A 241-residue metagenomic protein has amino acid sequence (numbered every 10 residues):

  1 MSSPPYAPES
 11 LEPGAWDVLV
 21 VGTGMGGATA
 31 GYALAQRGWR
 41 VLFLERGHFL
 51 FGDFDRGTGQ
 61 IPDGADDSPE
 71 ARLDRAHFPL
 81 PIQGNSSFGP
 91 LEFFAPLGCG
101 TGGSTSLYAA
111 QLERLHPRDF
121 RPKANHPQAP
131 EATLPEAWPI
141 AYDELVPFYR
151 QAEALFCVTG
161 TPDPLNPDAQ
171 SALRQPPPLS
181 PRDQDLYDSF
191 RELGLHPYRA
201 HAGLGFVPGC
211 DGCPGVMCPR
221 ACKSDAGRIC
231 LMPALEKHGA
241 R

Functional and structural regions predicted by a protein language model:
S2-P130, L134-P139, D143: N-terminal glycine-rich phosphate/pyrophosphate-binding loop and immediately adjacent elements
P69-R72, G84-L91, A124-A240: Conserved redox-cofactor binding core of oxidoreductases
